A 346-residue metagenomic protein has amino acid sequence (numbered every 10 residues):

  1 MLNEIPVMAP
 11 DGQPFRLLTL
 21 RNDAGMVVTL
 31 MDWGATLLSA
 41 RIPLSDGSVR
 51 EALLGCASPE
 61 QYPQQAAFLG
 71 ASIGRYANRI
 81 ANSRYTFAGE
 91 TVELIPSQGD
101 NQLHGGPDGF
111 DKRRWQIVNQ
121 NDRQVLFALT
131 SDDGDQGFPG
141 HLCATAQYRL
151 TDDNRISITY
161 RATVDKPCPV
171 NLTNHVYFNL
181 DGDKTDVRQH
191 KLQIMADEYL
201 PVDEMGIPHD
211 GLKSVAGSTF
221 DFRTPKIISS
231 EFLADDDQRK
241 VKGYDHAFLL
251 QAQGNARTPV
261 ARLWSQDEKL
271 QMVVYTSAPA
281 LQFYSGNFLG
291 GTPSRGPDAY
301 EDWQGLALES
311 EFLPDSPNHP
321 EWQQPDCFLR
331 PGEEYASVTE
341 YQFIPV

Functional and structural regions predicted by a protein language model:
M1-V346: An exposed, glycine/acidic-rich loop-and-rim segment of catalytic or binding clefts
